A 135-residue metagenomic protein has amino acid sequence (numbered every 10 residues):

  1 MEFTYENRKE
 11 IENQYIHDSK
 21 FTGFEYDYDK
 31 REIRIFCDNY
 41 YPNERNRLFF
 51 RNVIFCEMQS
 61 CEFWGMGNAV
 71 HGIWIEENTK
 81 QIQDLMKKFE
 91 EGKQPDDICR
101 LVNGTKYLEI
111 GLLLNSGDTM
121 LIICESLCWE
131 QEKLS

Functional and structural regions predicted by a protein language model:
M1-S135: Surface-exposed, interaction-prone regions used to assemble/regulate multi-protein complexes
